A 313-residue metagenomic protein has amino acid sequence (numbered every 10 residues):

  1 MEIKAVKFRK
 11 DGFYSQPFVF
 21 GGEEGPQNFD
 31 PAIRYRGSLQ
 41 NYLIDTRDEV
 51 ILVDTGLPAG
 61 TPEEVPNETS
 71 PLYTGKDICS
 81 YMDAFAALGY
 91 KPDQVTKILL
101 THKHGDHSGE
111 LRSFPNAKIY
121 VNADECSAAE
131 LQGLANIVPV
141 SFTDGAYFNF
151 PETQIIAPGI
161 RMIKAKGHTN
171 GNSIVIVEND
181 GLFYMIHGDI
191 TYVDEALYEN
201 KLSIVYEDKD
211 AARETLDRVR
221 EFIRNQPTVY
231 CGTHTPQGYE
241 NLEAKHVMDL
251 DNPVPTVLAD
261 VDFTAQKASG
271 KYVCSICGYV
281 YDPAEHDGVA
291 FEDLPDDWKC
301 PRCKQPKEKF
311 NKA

Functional and structural regions predicted by a protein language model:
E2-A5, N41-D45, I51, G60 (+1 more regions): Core dinuclear metal-dependent hydrolase active-site scaffold
R9-D83, I174-G188: Conserved beta-strand hairpin/beta-sheet module of binuclear metal-dependent hydrolase folds, prominently
Y73-Y90, Q94, S113, K118-K164 (+1 more regions): Metallo-beta-lactamase
V95-D106: Metallo-beta-lactamase
Q154, I163-K166, N170-L242: Metallo-beta-lactamase
C274-C277, C300-C303: Short cysteine-rich clusters marking metal-coordination/redox-active sites
V280, A284, D297, P306-K309: Cys/His-rich metal-chelating microdomains
H286-W298: Short linker/helix segments within small regulatory modules
